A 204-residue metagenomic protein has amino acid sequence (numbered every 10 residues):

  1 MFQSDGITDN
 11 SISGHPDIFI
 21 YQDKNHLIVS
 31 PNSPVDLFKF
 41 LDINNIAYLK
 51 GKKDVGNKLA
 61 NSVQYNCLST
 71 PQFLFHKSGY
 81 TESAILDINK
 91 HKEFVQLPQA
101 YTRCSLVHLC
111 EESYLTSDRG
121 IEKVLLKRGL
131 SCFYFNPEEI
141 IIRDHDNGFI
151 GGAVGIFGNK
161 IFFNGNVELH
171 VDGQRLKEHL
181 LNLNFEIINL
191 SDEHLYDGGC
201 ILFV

Functional and structural regions predicted by a protein language model:
M1-V204: Histidine/cysteine-enriched polar flanking segments
